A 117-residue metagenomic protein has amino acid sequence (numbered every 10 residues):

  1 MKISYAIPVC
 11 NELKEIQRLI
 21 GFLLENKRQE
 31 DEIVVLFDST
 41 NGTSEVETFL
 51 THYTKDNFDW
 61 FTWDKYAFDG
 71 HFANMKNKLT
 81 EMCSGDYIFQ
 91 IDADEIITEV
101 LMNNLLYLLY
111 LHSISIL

Functional and structural regions predicted by a protein language model:
I3-E12, L19, N26, L36: A conserved hydrophobic helix/loop-capping motif in glycosyltransferases and polysaccharide synthases
Q17-L24, E81: Amphipathic, non-transmembrane alpha-helical secondary structure
G21, N77-K78, N103: Active-site phosphate/pyrophosphate- and oxyanion-stabilizing loops and adjacent acidic/basic residues in soluble
G21-K65: Acidic donor-binding segment of Leloir-type glycosyltransferases
F37-D38, I91-D92, V100: Active-site acidic Asp-centered loop
Y66-C83: Glycine-rich, basic loop-to-helix element that forms the pyrophosphate-binding segment of sugar-nucleotide handling
I88: Short aromatic/hydrophobic "clamp" motif used to bind/position activated sugar donors
I96, V100-L117: Conserved donor NDP-sugar-binding/catalytic core segment of glycosyltransferases
